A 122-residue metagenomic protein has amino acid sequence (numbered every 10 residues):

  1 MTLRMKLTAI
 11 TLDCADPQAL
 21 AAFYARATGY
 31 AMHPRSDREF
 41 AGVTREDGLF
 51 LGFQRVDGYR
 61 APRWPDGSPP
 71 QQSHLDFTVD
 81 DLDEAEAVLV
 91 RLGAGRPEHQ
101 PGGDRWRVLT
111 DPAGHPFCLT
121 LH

Functional and structural regions predicted by a protein language model:
M1-T2, P65: A detector for short, charged/polar N-terminal pre-domain segments
T2-M5, T11-D57, E84-A87, R91-R105: Core segments of cupin and vicinal oxygen chelate
V43-D47, L109-P112, L121-H122: Active-site beta-strand termini and strand-to-loop segments that position acidic
G58-W64: A short, acidic/glycine-rich surface segment
G67-L89: Mid-chain, well-packed structural core segment of small domains
